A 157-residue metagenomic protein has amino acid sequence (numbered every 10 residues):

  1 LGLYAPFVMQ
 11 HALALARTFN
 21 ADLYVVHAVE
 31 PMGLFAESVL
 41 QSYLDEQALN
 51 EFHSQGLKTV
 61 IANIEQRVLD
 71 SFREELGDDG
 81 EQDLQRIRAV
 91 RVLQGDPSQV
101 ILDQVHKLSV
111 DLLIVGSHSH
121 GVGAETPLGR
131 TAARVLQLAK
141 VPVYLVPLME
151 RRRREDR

Functional and structural regions predicted by a protein language model:
L1, L112-L138, L148, R152-E155: Glycine-rich, Arg-bearing micro-motifs that act as flexible, cationic patches
L1-S54, M149-R152: Small/aliphatic-rich secondary-structure junction motif
Y4, T18, Q66, D70-L113 (+1 more regions): Structural beta-alpha unit
A21-D22, V110, V141: Short glycine/serine/threonine/alanine-rich loop segments
D22-Y24, A89-R91, Y144: A structural signal for isolated positions on well-ordered beta-strands in alpha/beta enzyme cores
V25-H27, V115, L145: Structural beta-sheet core signal
F35-S38, L102-D103, E125-T126, E155-D156: Short, well-ordered secondary-structure micro-motifs
L40-L44, K107-L108, T131-A132: Short, hinge-like loop/turn segments at secondary-structure boundaries
